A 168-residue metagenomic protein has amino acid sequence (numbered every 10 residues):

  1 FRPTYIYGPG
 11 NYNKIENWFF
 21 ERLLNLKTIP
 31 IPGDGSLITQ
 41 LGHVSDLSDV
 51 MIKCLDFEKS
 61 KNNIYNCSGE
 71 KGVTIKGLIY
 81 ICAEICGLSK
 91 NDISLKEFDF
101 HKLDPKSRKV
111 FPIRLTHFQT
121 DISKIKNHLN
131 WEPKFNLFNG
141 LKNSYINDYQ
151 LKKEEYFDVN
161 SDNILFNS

Functional and structural regions predicted by a protein language model:
F1-P9: Conserved beta-loop-beta element that borders a ligand/cofactor-binding pocket
F20-P30, L37-V73, Y80: Alpha-helical substrate-binding/gating segment
V44, I75, P133-L137: Amphipathic alpha-helical segment in the mid-to-C-terminal domain of diverse UDP/GDP-sugar glycosyltransferases
V44, K102-E132, L151-K153, N167: Conserved C-terminal active-site "lid" loop/helix of NAD(P)H-dependent oxidoreductases that clamps the redox cofactor
M51-L55, C82, L141-D148: Hydrophobic "lid"/C-terminal helical patch of Rossmann-like NAD(P)-dependent dehydrogenase/epimerase domains
K53-V110, I122: Mid/C-terminal beta-alpha module of Rossmann-like enzyme folds, strongest in SDR-family dehydrogenases/epimerases
L137-S168: Amphipathic terminal alpha-helices
